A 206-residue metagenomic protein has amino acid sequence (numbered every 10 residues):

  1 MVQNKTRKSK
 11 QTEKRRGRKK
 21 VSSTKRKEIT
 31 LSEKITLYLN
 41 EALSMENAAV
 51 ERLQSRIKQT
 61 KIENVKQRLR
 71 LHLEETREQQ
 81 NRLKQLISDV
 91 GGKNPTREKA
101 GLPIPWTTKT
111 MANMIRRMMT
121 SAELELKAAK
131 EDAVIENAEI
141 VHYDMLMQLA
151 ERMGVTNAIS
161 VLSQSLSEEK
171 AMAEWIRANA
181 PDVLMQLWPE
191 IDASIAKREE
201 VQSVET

Functional and structural regions predicted by a protein language model:
V2-T206: Amphipathic alpha-helical hairpins
